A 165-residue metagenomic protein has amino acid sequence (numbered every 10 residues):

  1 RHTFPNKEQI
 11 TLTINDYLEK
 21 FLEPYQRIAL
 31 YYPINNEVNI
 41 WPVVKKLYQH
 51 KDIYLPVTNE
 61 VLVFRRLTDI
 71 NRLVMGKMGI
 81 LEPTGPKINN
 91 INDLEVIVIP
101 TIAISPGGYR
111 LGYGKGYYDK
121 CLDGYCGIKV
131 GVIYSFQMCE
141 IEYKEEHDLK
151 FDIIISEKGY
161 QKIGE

Functional and structural regions predicted by a protein language model:
R1-N92: N-terminal active-site beta-alpha-beta segment that forms phosphate/nucleotide-binding and substrate-recognition loops
I28, I97-V98: Receiver (REC) domain switch-region micro-motif
Y32, T101, K158: Glycine-rich, N-terminal phosphate-binding loop of Rossmann-like dinucleotide-binding domains
L81-P83, P100-A103: A structured binding-face within diverse protein domains that lines the active/interaction site
N92-I97, S105-Y109, D119-E165: Surface-exposed, charge/polar-rich loops and edge strands
G114: Short polar/charged helix/loop
